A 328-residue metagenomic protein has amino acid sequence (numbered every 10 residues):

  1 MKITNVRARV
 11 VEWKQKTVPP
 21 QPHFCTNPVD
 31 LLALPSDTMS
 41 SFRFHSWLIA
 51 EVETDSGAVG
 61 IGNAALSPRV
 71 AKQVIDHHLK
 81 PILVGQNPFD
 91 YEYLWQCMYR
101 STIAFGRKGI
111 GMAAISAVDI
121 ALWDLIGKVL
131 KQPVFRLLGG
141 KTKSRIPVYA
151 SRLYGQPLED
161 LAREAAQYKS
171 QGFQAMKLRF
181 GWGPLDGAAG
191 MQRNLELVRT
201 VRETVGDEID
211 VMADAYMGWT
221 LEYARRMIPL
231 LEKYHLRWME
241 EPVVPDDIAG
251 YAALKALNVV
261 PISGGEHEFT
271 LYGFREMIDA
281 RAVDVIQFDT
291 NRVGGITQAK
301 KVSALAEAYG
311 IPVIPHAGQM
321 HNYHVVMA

Functional and structural regions predicted by a protein language model:
M1-S56, A65: Structured beta-strand/loop patches that form or line metal/cofactor-binding pockets in enzymes
I3, G57, L79, V118 (+7 more regions): Conserved, mostly hydrophobic/aromatic
T26-V29, P229, H235, D246-A328: Shared catalytic-loop signature of beta/alpha-barrel
E53-V129: Metal- or metallocofactor-binding catalytic centers and their adjacent structured scaffolds across diverse enzyme
D55, V129, E159, R163 (+1 more regions): Ligand-binding pocket scaffold of soluble enzyme catalytic domains
A64, I115, L153, G187-G190 (+5 more regions): Glycine- and other small-residue-rich loops at beta-strand/loop junctions that grip anionic moieties
I110, D119-G155: Glycine-rich, aromatic-flanked loop segments that form ligand/cofactor-binding clefts across common enzyme folds
R145-L257: Metal-dependent enolase-superfamily TIM-barrel catalytic cores that perform enediolate-based chemistry
